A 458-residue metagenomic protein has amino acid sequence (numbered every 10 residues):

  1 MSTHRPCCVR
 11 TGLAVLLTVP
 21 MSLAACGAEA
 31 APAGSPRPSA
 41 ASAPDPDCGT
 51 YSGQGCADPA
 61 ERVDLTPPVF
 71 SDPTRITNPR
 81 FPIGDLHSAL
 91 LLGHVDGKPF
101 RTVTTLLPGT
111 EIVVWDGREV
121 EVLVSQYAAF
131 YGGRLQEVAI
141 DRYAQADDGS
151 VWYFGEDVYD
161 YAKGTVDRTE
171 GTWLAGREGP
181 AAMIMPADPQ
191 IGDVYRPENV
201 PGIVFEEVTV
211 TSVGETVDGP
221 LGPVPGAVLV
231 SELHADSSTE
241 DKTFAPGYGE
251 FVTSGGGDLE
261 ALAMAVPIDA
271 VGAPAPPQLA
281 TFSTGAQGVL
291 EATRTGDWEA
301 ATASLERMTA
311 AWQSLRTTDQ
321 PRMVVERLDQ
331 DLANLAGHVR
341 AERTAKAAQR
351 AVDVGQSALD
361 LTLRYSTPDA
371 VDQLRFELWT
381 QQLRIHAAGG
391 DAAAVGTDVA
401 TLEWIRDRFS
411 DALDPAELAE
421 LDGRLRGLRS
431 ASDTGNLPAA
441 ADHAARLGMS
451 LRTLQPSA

Functional and structural regions predicted by a protein language model:
S2-L16: Bacterial N-terminal signal peptides that target proteins for export
S22-A25: C-terminal motif of bacterial Sec signal peptides marking the signal peptidase cleavage site
G27-E29: Bacterial signal peptide processing site
G34-A273: Conserved functional acidic sites
A270-R294, R340-L418, D422, A445-A458: Extended amphipathic alpha-helical interaction segments
D319-L332, D369-D372, L413-G427: Short, well-ordered alpha-helical segments that carry or flank key catalytic/ligand-binding motifs at enzyme/regulatory
